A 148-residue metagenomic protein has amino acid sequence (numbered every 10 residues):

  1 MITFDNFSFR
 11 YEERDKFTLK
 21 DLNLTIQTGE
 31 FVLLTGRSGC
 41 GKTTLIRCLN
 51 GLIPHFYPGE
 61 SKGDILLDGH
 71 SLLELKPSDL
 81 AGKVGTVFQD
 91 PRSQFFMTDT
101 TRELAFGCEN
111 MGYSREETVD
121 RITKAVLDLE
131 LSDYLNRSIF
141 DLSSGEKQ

Functional and structural regions predicted by a protein language model:
M1-F4, F9-D21, I53-P58, E74-K76 (+1 more regions): A short, flexible loop at the N-terminus of ABC-type nucleotide-binding domains that lies
Y11, I26-T28, D79: Conserved hydrophobic segment flanking the Walker A/P-loop of ABC-type ATPase nucleotide-binding domains
T35-R37: The feature captures the beta-strand-to-loop junction immediately N-terminal to the Walker
N50: Helix-to-loop junction immediately C-terminal to a conserved catalytic motif
P58-S71: Conserved ABC transporter NBD signature motif
G69, E116-Y134: Conserved ABC ATPase "signature" region
M97, T101, L127, L135-S138: Signature (C-motif/LSGGQ) region and adjacent switch/coupling loops of ABC-type ATPase nucleotide-binding domains
S138-E146: Conserved ABC ATPase signature
